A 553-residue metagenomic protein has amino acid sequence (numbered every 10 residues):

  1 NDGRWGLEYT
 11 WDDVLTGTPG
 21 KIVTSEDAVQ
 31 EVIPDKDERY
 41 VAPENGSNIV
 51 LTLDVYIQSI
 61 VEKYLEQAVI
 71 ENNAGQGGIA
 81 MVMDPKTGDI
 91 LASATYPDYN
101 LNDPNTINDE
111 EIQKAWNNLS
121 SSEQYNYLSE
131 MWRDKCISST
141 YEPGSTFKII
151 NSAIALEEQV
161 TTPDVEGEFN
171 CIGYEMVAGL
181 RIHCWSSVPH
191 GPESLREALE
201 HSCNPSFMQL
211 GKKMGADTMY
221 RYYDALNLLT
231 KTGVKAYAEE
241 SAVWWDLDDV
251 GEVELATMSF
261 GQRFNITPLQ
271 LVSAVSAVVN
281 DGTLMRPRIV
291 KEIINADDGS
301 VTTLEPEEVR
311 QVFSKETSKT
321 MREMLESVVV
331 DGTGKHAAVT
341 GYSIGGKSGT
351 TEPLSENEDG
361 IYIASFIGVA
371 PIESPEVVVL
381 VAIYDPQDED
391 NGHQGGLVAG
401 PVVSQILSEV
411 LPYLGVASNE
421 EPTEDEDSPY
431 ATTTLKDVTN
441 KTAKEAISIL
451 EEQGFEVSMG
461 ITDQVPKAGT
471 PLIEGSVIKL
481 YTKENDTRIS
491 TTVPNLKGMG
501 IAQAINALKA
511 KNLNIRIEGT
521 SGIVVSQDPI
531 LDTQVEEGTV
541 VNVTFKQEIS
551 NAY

Functional and structural regions predicted by a protein language model:
N1-G46, V381, P401: Small/polar-residue-rich segments within soluble enzyme cores
L7, W11, N45-I49, Q76-I79 (+13 more regions): Envelope-exposed proteins and targeting segments
D27-Y40, L53, K86-T146, I150-I383: Beta-lactam-recognizing serine transpeptidase/beta-lactamase-like catalytic domain environment
P34-G78: Conserved, well-ordered alpha-helix/loop/beta-strand core segments that scaffold catalytic motifs
Y64, G77, I137, L210 (+5 more regions): Short beta-alpha junctions and helix-cap segments that line functional grooves
Y64-N72, Q159, V329, Q387: Structural motif corresponding to the C-terminal cap of alpha-helices
A74-T87, N170-Y174, Y237-E239, R288-D297 (+3 more regions): Acidic/histidine-enriched alpha-helical segments
T303, G341, V381-Y553: Ligand-recognition elements built from short beta-strands and adjacent flexible loops
